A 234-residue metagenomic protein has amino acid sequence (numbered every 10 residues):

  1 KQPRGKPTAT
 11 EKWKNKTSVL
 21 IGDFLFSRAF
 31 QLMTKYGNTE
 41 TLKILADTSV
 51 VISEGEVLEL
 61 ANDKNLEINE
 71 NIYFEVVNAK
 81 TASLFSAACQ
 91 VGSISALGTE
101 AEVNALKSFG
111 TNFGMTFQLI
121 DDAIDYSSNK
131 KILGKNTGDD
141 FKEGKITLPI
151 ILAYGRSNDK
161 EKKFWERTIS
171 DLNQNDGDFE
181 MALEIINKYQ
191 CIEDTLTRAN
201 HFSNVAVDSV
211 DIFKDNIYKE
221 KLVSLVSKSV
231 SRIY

Functional and structural regions predicted by a protein language model:
K1-Y234: All-alpha prenyltransferase/terpene-synthase fold signal
